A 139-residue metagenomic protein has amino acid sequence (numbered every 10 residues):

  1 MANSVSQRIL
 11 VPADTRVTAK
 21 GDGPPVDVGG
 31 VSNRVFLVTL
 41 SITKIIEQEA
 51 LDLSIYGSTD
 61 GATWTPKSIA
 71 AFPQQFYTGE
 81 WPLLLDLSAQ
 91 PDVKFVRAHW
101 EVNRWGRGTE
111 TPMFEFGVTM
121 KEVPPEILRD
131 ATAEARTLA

Functional and structural regions predicted by a protein language model:
M1-V11, R104-A139: C-terminal interaction-tip segments
M1-V31: Solvent-exposed, flexible loop/coil segments flanking beta-strands in beta-rich domains
D22-P25, G61-K67: Tryptophan-centered short beta-strand motifs
P24-V28, G79-A89: Exposed aromatic-hydrophobic patches
N33-L40, A89-E115: Noncatalytic modules at the cell exterior or secretory-pathway interfaces, chiefly beta-strand-rich lectin/adhesion
I46-L53: Short coil-to-beta strand junction motifs in C2/discoidin
P66-F76: Solvent-exposed serine/threonine-rich low-complexity stretches and specific carbohydrate-binding patches
